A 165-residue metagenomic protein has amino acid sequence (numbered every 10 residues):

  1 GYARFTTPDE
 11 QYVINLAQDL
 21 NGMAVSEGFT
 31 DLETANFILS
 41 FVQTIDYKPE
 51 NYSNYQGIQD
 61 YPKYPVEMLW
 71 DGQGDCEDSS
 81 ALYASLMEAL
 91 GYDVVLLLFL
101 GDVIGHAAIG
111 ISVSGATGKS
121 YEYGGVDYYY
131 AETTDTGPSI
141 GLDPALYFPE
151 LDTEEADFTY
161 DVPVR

Functional and structural regions predicted by a protein language model:
G1-D71, V164-R165: Secondary-structure boundary elements
T6-T7, T30, T34, T44 (+4 more regions): Residue-identity detector for threonine
Q11, D46, D60, D127-Y129 (+2 more regions): Intrinsically disordered, low-complexity N-terminal regions enriched in serine/proline/glycine with scattered basic
V13, V25, V42-I45, V66 (+7 more regions): Extended aliphatic helical segments
N36-S40, G74, D78-A81, S85: Internal, well-ordered alpha-helical scaffold/interface segments that support domain packing or protein-protein contacts
G57-Q59, D71, E77, G141-P144 (+1 more regions): Intrinsically disordered, low-complexity regulatory regions in eukaryotic proteins
D78-E154: Hydrophobic/aromatic-rich core segments of domains that either
